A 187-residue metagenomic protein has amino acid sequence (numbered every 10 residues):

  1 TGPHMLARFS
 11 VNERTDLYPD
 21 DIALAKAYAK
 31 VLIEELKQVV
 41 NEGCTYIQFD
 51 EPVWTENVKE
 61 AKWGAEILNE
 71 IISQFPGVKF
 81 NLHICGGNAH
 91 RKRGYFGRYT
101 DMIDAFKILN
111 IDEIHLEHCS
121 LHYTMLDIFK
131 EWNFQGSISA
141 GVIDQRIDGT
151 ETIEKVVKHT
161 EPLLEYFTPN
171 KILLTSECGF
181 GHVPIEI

Functional and structural regions predicted by a protein language model:
T1-I187: Domain-level signal for soluble alpha/beta catalytic cores
